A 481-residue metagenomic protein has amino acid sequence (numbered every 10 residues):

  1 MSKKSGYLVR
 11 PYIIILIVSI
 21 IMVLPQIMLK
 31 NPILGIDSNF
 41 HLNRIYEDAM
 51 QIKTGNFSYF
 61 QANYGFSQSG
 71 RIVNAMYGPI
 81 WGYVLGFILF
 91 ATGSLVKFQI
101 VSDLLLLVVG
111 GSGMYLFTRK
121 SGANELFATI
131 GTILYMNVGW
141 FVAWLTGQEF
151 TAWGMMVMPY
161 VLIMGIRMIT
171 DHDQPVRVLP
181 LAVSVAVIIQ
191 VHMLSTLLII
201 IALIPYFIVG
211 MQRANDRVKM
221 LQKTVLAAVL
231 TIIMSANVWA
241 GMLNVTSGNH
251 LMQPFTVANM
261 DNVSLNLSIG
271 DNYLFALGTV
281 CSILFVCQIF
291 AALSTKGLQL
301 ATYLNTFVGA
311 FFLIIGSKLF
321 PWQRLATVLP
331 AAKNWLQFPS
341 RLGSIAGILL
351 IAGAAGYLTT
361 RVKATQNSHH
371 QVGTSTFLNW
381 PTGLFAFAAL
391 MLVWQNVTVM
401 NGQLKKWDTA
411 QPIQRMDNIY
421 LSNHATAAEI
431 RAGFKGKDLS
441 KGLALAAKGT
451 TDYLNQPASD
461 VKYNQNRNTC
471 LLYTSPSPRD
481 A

Functional and structural regions predicted by a protein language model:
M1-Q26: Start-transfer (signal-anchor) and selected internal transmembrane alpha helices of multi-pass inner/ER membrane
V18-G122, L126-P159: Active-site lumenal/periplasmic loops and adjacent helix-entry segments of GT-C-fold, multi-pass membrane
I20-K30, F127-T146, M234-L251, T306-Q337 (+1 more regions): Membrane-interface helix-loop junctions at the exits of transmembrane helices
V161-R177: Membrane-interface transmembrane helices that cradle and orient dolichyl/undecaprenyl
R177-H192, A227-I233: Membrane-interface alpha helices of multi-pass inner-membrane proteins
L198-A228, I289: Perimembrane helix-loop-helix junctions
I233, L277-F311: Hydrophobic, aromatic-rich transmembrane alpha-helices and their immediate juxtamembrane boundary segments
Y473-D480: Conserved small/polar residues in nucleotide/adenosyl-binding loops
